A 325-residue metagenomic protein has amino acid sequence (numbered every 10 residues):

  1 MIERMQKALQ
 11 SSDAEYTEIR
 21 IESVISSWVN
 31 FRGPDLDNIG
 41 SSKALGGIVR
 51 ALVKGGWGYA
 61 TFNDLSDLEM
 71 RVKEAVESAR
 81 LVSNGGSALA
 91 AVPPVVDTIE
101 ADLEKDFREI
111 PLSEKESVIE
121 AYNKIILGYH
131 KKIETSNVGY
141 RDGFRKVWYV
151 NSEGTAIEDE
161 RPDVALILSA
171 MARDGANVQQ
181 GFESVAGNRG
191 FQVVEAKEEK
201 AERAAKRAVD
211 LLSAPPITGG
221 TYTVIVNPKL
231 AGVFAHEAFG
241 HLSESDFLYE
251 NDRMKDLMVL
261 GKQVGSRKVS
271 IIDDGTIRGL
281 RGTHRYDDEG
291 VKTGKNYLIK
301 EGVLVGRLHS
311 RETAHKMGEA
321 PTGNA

Functional and structural regions predicted by a protein language model:
M1-A325: N-terminal small-residue-enriched
